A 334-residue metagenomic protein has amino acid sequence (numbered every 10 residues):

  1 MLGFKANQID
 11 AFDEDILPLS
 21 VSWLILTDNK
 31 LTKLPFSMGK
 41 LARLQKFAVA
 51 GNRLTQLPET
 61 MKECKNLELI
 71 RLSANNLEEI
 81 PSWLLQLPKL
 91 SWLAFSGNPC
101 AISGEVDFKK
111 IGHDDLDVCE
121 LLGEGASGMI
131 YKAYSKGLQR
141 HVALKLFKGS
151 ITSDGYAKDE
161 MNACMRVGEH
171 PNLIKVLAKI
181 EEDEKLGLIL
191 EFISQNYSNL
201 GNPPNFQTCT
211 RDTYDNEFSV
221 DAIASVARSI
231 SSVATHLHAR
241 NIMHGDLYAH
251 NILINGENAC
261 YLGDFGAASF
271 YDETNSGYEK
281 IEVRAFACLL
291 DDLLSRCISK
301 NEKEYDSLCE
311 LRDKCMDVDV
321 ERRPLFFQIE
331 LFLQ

Functional and structural regions predicted by a protein language model:
L2-F4, S22-L26, F47-V49, I70-L72 (+1 more regions): Conserved hydrophobic beta-strand positions in leucine-rich repeat
C119-G125, I130: Protein kinase glycine-rich loop
S135-K158: ATP-binding glycine-rich loop module of kinase domains
K175-L186: Short beta-strand micro-motifs within the conserved protein kinase catalytic domain, predominantly in the N-lobe
V226-A227: Activation segment signature within eukaryotic-like protein kinase domains
A234, H238-I254: Catalytic-loop of the protein kinase fold
Y261, G266-D313: C-lobe/activation-segment region of protein kinase-like
